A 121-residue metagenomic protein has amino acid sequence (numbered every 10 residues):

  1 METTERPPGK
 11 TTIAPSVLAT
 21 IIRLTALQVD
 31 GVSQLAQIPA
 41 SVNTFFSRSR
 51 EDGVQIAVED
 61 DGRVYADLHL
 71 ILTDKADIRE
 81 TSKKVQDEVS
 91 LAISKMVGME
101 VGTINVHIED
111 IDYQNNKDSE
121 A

Functional and structural regions predicted by a protein language model:
M1-D74, I78, K83, V101-N105 (+2 more regions): Contiguous, often N-terminal, cationic amphipathic patches that form binding interfaces
V85-V89: A short beta-strand micro-motif common to beta-rich folds, especially ectodomain repeats
L91-S94: Amphipathic, hydrophobic secondary-structure cores in small proteins
